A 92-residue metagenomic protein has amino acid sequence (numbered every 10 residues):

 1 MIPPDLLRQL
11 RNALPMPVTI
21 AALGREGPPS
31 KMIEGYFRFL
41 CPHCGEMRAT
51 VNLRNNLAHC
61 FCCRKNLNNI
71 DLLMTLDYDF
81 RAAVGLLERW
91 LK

Functional and structural regions predicted by a protein language model:
M1-K92: N-terminal structured subdomain of primase-like DNA metabolism proteins
